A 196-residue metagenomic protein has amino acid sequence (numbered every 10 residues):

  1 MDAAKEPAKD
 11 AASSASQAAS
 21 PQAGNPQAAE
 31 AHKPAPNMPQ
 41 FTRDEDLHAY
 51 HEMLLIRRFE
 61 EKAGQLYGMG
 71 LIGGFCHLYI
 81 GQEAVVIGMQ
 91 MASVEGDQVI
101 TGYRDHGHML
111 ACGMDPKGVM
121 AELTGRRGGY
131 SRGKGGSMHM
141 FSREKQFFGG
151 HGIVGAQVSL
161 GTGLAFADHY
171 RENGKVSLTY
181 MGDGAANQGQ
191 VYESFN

Functional and structural regions predicted by a protein language model:
D2-P21, N25-R104: N-terminal amphipathic, basic-rich helices that act as targeting or association modules
E61, Q65, M69-N196: Cofactor-binding active-site loop characterized by glycine-rich and histidine/acidic residues
